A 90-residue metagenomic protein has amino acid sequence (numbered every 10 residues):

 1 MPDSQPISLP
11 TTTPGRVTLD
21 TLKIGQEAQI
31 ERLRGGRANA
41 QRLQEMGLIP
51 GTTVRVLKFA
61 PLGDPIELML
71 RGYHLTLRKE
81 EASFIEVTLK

Functional and structural regions predicted by a protein language model:
M1-L22, E81-E86: Extended boundary segments
T13, L22, E27-R34, T88: Bateman/CBS regulatory modules and CBS-like beta-alpha motifs in cytosolic regions of diverse proteins
T18-L22, Q26, M46-L48, K90: A short, flexible low-complexity segment enriched in Lys/Arg and Gly/Pro that occurs in N-terminal basic tails
E27-E80: Amphipathic, hydrophobic secondary-structure cores in small proteins
Q41-R42, V87-L89: A short, polar/proline- and glycine-enriched secondary-structure boundary/capping micro-motif
